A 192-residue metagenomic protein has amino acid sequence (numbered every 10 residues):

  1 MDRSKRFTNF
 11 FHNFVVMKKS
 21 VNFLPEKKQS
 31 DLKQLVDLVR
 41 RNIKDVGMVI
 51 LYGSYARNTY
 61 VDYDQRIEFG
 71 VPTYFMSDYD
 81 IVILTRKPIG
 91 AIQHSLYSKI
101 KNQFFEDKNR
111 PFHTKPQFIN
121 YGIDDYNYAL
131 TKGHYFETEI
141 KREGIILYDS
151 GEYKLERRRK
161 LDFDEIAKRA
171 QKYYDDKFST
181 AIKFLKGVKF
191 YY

Functional and structural regions predicted by a protein language model:
M1-S4, S20: Absolute N-terminal positional cue centered near the fourth residue
D2, N9-H12: Intrinsic-disorder-associated, low-complexity terminal segments enriched in Asp/Asn/His/Tyr and depleted of Lys/Arg
R6-N9, F184: Acidic/proline-rich low-complexity IDRs
F14-K27, N102-Y192: Conserved NTP/Mg2+-binding pocket subregion across the NTase superfamily
K18-I43, D62-L130: Metal-dependent nucleotidyltransferase catalytic core
G47-V61, Q65-E68: Short gly/ser-rich loop at a beta-strand->alpha-helix junction or flexible surface loop bordering the NTP-binding
